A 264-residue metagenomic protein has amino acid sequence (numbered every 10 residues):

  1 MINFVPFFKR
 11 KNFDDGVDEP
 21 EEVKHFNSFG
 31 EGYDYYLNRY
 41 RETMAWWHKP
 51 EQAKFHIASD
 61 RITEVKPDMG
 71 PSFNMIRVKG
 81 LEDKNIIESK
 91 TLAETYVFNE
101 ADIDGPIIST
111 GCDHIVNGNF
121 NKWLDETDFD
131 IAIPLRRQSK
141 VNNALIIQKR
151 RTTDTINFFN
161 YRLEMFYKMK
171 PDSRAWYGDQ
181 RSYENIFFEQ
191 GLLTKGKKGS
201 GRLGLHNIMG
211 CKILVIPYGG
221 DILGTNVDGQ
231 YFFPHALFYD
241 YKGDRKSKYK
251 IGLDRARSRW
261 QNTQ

Functional and structural regions predicted by a protein language model:
M1-N85, N99-D104, T153, N262-Q264: N-terminal anchoring/stem segment of glycosyltransferases
N38-R41, E88, L92, Y177-N185: A structural signal for well-ordered alpha-helical segments within the folded catalytic domains of diverse enzymes
Q52-R61, P106-I108, D113, I131-A132 (+1 more regions): Short, hydrophobic beta-strand segments that form beta-sheet elements in well-ordered domains
A58-V65, V116-N121, G219-I222: Short, polar loop motifs at secondary-structure junctions
T63-P71, K122-T127, T225-D228: Short loop/helix-cap segments at secondary-structure boundaries that form the rim of catalytic
M75, E82, I86-K140, I146-I156: GT-A fold catalytic core of metal-dependent nucleotide-sugar glycosyltransferases, centered on the diacidic
V141-N142, Q230: A generic structural signal for well-ordered coil/turn residues at beta-strand boundaries that shape enzyme active-site
T153-Q261: Catalytic core and acceptor-binding pocket of nucleotide-sugar-dependent glycosyltransferases
